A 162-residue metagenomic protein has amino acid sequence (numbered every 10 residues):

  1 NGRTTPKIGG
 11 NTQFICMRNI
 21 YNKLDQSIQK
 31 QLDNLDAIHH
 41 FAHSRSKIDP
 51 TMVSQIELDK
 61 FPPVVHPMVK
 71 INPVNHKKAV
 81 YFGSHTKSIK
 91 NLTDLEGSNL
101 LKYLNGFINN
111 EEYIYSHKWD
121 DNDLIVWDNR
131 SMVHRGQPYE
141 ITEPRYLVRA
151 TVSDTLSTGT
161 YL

Functional and structural regions predicted by a protein language model:
N1-L124, R130-L162: Non-heme Fe(II) oxygenase catalytic core, chiefly the N-lobe of the double-stranded beta-helix
